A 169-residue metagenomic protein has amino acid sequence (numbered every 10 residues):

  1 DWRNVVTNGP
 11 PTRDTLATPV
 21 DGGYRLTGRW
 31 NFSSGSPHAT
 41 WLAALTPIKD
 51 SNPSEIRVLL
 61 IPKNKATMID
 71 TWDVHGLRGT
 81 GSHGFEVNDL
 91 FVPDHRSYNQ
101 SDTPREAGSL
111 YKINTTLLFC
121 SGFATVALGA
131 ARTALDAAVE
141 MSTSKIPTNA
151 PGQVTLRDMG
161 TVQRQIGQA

Functional and structural regions predicted by a protein language model:
D1, A66-T71: Short Pro/Gly-enriched beta-strand edge/turn motifs at strand-loop
D1-H38: Glycine-rich flavin
V5-N8, V74-R78: Short Gly/Pro-enriched turn/cap motifs at secondary-structure boundaries
R13-L16, D70-G76: Short Gly/Thr-rich strand-loop-strand
Y24, W30-S33, A44-I48, F91 (+3 more regions): Helix-rich catalytic cores of soluble enzyme domains
R29, S36-A39, S54-E55, I69-D73 (+2 more regions): A short secondary-structure junction signal
F32-M68: A short core secondary-structure module
H75-A169: Glycine-rich beta->alpha junctions and the first turn(s) of the following alpha-helix
